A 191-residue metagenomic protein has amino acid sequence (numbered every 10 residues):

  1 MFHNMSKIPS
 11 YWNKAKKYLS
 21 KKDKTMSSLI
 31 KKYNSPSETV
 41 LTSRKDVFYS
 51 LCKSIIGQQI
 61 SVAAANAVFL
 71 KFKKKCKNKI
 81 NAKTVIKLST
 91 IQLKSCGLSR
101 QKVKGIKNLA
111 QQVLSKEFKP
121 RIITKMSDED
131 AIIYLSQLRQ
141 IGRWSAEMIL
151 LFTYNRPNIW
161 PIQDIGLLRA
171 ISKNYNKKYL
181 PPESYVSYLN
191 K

Functional and structural regions predicted by a protein language model:
M1-S43: Intrinsically disordered, low-complexity, charged terminal extensions of DNA damage-control enzymes
W12, D23-M26, A65, D164 (+1 more regions): Alpha-helix initiation and N-capping motif
T25, S35, G57, S61-A65 (+2 more regions): Short helix-loop boundary/capping segments at the starts of domains
D46, L51-Q59, K87: Long, charge-rich intrinsically disordered scaffolds of nucleic-acid metabolism proteins
K53-A65, L93-K102: A short secondary-structure junction motif
K73-K191: Catalytic cores of DNA base-excision repair glycosylases
